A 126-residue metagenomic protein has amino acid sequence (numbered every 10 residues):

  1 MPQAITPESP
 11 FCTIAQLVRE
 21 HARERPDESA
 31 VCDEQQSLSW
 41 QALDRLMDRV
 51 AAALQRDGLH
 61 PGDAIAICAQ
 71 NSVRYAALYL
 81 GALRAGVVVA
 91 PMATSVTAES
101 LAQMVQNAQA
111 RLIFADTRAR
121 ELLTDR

Functional and structural regions predicted by a protein language model:
M1-F11: Flexible, non-catalytic linker and terminal segments flanking ANL/adenylate-forming cores
T13, L17-V18, S100: Hydrophobic alpha-helical segments typical of transmembrane helices and their membrane-interface/capping positions
Q16-S39: AMP-dependent adenylate-forming
E28, P61-D63: Phosphate-coordination loops involved in phosphoryl transfer and adenosine-cofactor binding
A52, R56-D57, P61, L80 (+1 more regions): Structural core segment of the AMP-binding/adenylate-forming
I65-I67: Gly/Thr-rich phosphate-binding loop signature of adenosyl cofactor/nucleotide-binding cores
A69-S72, A93: Conserved AMP-binding
